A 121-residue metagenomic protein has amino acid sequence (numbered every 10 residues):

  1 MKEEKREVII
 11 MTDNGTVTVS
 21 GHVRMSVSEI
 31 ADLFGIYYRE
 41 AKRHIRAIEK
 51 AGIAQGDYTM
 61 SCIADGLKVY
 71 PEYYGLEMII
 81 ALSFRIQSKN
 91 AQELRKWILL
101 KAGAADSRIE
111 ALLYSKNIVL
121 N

Functional and structural regions predicted by a protein language model:
M1-E29, L33-Y38, I63-N121: Positively charged, aromatic-accented nucleic-acid-binding surfaces
E29, H44-A47: Residue-level detector of alpha-helical secondary structure
R39, R43: Key DNA-contact positions within bacterial/archaeal DNA-binding proteins
I45-R46, M60-A64: Short, structured secondary-structure boundary patches
R46-D57: Short, solvent-exposed alpha-helical "recognition" segments
